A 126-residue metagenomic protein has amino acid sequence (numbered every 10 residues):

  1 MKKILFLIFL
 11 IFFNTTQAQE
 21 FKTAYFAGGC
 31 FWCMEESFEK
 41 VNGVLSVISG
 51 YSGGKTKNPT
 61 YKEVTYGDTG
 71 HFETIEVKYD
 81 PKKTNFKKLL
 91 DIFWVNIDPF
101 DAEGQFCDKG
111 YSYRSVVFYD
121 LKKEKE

Functional and structural regions predicted by a protein language model:
I4-F13: Sec-dependent N-terminal signal peptides
A18-E126: Flexible coil/turn and secondary-structure edge motifs
